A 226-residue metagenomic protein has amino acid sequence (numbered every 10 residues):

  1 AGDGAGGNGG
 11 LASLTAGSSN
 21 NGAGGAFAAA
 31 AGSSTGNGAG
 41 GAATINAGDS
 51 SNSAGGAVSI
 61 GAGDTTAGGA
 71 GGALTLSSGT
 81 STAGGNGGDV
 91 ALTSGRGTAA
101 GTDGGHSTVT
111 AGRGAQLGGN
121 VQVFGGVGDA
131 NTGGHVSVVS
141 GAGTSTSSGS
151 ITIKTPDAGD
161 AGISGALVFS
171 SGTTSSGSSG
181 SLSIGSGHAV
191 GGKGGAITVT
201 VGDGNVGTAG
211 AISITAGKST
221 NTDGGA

Functional and structural regions predicted by a protein language model:
A1-A226: Surface-exposed, glycine- and small/polar-enriched segments that build interaction surfaces at terminal
